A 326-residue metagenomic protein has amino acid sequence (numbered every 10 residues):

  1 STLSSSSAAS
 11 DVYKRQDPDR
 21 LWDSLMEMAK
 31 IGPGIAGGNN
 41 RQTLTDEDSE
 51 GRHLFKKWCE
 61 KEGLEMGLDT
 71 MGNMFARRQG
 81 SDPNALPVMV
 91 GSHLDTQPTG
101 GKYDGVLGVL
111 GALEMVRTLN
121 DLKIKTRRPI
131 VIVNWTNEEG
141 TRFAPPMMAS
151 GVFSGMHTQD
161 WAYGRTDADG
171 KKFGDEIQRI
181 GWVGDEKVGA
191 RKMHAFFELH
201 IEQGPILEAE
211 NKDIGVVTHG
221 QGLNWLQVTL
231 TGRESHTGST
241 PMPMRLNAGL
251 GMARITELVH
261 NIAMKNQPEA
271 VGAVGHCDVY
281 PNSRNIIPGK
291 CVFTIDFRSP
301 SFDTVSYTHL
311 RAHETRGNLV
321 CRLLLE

Functional and structural regions predicted by a protein language model:
S1-T2, A8-Q16, T308-G317, L323-E326: Conserved small/polar residues in nucleotide/adenosyl-binding loops
K14-T45: N-terminal capping segment at the start of a domain
R20, S24-E27, I31, L54 (+4 more regions): Generic non-transmembrane alpha-helical segments
G34-Q79: A non-catalytic alpha/beta surface segment that caps or lines the substrate-entry region of metallo-dependent hydrolase
K56-E60, E65, F75-G174, T229: Active-site metal-coordination/substrate-binding segment of hydrolases, especially metallo-dependent peptidases
E138, R142-F302: Midchain, well-structured core segments that form catalytic/ion-binding scaffolds
T304-S306: Solvent-exposed, non-transmembrane alpha-helical starts
